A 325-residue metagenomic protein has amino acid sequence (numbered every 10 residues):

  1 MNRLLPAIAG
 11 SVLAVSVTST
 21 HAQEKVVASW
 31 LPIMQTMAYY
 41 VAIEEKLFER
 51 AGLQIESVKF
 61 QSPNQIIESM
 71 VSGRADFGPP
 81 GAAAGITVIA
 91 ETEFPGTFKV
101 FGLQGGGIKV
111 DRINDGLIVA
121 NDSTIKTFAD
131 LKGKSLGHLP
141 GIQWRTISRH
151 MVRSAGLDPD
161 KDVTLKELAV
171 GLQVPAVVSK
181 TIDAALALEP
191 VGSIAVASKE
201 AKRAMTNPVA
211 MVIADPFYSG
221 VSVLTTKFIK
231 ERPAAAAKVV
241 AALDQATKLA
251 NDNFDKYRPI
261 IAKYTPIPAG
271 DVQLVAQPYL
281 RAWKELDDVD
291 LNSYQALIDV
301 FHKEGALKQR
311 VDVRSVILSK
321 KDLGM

Functional and structural regions predicted by a protein language model:
A7-S16: Bacterial N-terminal signal peptides
T18-A22: Sec/Tat signal peptide C-region and signal peptidase I cleavage site
E24-D158, T164-E167, D183-E189: Short, glycine-/small- and polar/acidic-enriched structural segments that line small-molecule recognition paths
M37, G106-L117, A201-K202, Y218-S222 (+2 more regions): Small-molecule pocket liners
I66-I67, A75, A84, Q173-A176 (+3 more regions): Short, hydrophobic alpha-helical packing/hinge segments within bilobed ligand-binding/sensory domains
L165, G171-K263: Pocket-lining segment of extracytoplasmic ligand-binding domains
I229-A306: Secondary-structure end/capping motifs
I298-M325: Conserved C-terminal helix/tail region of periplasmic/extracytoplasmic solute-binding proteins
